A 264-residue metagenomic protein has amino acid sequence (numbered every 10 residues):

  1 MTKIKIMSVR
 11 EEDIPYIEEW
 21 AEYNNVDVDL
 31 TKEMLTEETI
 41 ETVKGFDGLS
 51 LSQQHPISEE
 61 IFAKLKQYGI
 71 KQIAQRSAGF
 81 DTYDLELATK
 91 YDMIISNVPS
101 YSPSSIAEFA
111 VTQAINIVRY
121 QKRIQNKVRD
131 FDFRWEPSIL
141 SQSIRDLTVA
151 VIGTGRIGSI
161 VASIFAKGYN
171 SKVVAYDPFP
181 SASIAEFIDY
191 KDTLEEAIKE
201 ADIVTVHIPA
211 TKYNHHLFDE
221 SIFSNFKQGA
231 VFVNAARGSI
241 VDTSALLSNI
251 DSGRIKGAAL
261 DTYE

Functional and structural regions predicted by a protein language model:
T2-I94: An N-terminal-biased, well-structured beta-alpha scaffold segment characteristic of Rossmann-like dinucleotide-binding
K3, D27, T148, S171-K172: Residues at the starts of beta-strands that form the adenosine-phosphate
K71, S171, K256: Short acidic/polar active-site loop segments enriched in Thr and Asp
M93-T148, I160, I164, G168: Phosphate-binding beta-alpha-beta segment of Rossmann-like dinucleotide-binding domains, i.e., the NAD(P)
T154-G155: Glycine-rich Rossmann-fold phosphate-binding loop(s) that bind the pyrophosphate of adenine dinucleotide cofactors
A175-D177: Conserved acidic E/D residue at the C-terminus of a beta-strand in Rossmann-like folds
F179-E264: Rossmann-like adenosine-cofactor binding region
